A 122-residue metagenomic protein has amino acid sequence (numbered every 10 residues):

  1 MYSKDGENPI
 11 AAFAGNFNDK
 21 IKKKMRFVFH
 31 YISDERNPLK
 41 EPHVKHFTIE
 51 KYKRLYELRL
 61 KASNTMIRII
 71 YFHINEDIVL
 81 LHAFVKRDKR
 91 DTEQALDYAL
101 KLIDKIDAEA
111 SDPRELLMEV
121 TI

Functional and structural regions predicted by a protein language model:
M1-M66, D77-I78, V85-I122: Basic, Lys/Arg-enriched alpha-helical interface segments
F72-L80: Active-site beta-strand-loop-beta-strand hairpin of nuclease catalytic cores that positions key catalytic residues
